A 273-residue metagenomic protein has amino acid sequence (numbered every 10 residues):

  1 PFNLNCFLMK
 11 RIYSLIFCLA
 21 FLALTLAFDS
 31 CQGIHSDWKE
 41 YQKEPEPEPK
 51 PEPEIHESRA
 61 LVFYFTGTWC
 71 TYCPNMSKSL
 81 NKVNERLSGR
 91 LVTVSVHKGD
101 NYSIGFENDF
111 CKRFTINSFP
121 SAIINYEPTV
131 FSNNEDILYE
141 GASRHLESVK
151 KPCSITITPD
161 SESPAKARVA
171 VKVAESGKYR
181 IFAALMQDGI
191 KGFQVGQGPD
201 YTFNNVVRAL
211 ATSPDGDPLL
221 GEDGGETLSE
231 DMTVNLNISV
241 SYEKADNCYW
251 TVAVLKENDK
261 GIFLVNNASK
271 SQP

Functional and structural regions predicted by a protein language model:
P1-L8: Short, Lys/Arg-enriched N-terminal segments with co-localized hydrophobic residues within the first ~10-30 amino acids
M9-Y13, A23-L61, P273: Bacterial Sec-dependent N-terminal signal peptides
Q32-I34, E57, N81-E85, V92-Y102: Domain-level signature for proteins that mediate thiol-based redox and metal-cofactor handling
Y41-E44, N75, K82, Y102-S103 (+2 more regions): Membrane engagement elements in two modes
P51-G89: Local sequence-structure signature of Cys/Sec-based thiol-disulfide redox active-site neighborhoods
G89-P273: Short, conserved sequence motifs used for protein processing/export or organelle targeting and for catalysis
